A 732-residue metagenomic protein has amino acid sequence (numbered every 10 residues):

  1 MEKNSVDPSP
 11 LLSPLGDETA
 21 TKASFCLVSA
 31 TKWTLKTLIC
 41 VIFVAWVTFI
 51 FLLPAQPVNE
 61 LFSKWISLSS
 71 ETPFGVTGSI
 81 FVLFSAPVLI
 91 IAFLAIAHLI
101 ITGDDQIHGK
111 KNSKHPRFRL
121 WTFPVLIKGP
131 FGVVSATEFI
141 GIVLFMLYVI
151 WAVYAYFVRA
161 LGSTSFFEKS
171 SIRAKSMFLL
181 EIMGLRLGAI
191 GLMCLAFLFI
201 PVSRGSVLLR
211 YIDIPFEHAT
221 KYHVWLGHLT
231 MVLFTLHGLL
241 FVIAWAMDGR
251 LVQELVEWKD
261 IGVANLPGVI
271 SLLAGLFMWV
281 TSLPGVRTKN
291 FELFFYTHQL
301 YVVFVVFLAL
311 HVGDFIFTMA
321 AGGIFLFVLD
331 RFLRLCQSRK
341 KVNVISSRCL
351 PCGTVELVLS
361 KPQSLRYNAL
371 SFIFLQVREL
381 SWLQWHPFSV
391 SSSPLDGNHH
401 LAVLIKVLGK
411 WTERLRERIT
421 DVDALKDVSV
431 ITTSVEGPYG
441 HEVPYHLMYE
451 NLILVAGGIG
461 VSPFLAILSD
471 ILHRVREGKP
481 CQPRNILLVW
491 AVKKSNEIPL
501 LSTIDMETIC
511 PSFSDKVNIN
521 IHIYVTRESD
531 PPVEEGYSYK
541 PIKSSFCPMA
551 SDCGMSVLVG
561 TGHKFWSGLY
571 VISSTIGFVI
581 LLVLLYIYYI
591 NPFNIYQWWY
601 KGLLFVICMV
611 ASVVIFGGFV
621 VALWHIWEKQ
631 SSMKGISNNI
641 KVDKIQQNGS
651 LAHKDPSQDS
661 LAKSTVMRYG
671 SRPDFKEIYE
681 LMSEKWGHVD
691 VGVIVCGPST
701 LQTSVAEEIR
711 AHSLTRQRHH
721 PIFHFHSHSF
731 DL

Functional and structural regions predicted by a protein language model:
E2-A30, E60-S70, G397, V403 (+4 more regions): Reductase modules of NAD(P)H-dependent flavoproteins
D17-T34, L61-F84, R119-T137, S165-L187 (+9 more regions): Juxtamembrane membrane-interface segments at transmembrane-helix boundaries in membrane proteins
L38-T48, S85-L89, F139-V153, R186-S203 (+8 more regions): Hydrophobic alpha-helical cores of multi-pass transmembrane domains in eukaryotic membrane proteins
F43-N59, L94-I101, M146-T164, P201 (+1 more regions): Alpha-helical transmembrane segments of multi-pass membrane proteins
I50-V58, L89-K111, I200-L208, L283-R287 (+7 more regions): Transmembrane-helix exit/juxtamembrane "anchor" motif
L53-S70, I100-F118, Y156-K175, V207-E217 (+8 more regions): Interhelical loop segments of eukaryotic multi-pass membrane proteins
C336, S346-V430: Ferredoxin-reductase
V390, S462-P480, T503-I504: Histidine-anchored nucleotide/phosphate-binding helix
